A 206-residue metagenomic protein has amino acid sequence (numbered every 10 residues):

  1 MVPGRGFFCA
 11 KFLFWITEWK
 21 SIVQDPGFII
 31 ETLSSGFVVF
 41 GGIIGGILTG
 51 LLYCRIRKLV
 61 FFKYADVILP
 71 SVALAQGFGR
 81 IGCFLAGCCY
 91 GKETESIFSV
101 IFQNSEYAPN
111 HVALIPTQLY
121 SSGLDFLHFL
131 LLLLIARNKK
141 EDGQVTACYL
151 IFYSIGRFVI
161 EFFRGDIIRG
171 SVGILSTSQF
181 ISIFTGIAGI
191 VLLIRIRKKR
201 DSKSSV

Functional and structural regions predicted by a protein language model:
M1-V206: A feature for loop-to-transmembrane-helix boundaries and adjacent hydrophobic helices in multi-pass integral membrane
